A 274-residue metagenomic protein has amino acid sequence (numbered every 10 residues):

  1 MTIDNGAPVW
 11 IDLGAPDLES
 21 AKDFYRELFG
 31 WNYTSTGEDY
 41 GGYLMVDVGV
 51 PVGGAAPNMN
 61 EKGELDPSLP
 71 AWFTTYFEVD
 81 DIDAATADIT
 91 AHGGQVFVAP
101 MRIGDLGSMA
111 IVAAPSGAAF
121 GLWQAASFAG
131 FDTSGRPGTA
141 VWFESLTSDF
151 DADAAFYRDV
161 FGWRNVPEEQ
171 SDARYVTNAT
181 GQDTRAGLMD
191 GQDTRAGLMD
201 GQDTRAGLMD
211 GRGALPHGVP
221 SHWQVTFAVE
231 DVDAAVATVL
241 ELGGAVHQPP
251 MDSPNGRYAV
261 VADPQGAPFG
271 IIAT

Functional and structural regions predicted by a protein language model:
T2-G6, D17-L18, K22, G63-W72 (+7 more regions): Short, low-complexity cationic-aromatic patches
I3-N5, V9-P51, A91, A99-G107 (+5 more regions): Core segments of cupin and vicinal oxygen chelate
P8-D12, P70-V79, V96, F120-W123 (+3 more regions): Short, structured motif recognition centered on aromatic/hydrophobic residues
D12, A21, F29-G30, T34-T36 (+9 more regions): Ligand-binding pocket scaffold of soluble enzyme catalytic domains
D17-E19, D47-P51, T75-S116, F150 (+1 more regions): Vicinal oxygen chelate
G49, G54-D66, G191: Conserved donor-binding loop and adjoining core beta-sheet/short helix segment in diverse acyl/aminoacyl transferases
A110-E169: Surface-exposed beta-loop interaction hotspot
A179-G191, G201-M251: Glycine/small-residue-rich hydrophobic helix-like segments
